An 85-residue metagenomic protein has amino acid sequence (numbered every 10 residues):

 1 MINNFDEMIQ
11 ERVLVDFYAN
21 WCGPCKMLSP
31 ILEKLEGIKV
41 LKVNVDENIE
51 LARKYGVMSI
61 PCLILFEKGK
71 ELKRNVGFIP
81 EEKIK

Functional and structural regions predicted by a protein language model:
M1-I2, F17, S29-L51, V57: Thiol-based oxidoreductase modules, predominantly thioredoxin-like and allied folds used for disulfide exchange
F5, Q10, K39, K70-L72 (+1 more regions): Catalytic phosphate/metal-binding cores of nucleic-acid and nucleotide-processing enzymes, i.e., regions that mediate
E7, K54-Y55: Short amphipathic alpha-helix with an adjacent loop that forms part of the alpha/beta core around
I9-Y18: Short active-site neighborhood of thiol/selenol oxidoreductases, capturing the structured segment around
C22-C25: Hydrophobic heptad-repeat coiled-coil signature
Y55-I64: Structural micro-motif
L65-K85: Non-catalytic, surface beta->alpha helical segment in thiol-disulfide oxidoreductase systems
